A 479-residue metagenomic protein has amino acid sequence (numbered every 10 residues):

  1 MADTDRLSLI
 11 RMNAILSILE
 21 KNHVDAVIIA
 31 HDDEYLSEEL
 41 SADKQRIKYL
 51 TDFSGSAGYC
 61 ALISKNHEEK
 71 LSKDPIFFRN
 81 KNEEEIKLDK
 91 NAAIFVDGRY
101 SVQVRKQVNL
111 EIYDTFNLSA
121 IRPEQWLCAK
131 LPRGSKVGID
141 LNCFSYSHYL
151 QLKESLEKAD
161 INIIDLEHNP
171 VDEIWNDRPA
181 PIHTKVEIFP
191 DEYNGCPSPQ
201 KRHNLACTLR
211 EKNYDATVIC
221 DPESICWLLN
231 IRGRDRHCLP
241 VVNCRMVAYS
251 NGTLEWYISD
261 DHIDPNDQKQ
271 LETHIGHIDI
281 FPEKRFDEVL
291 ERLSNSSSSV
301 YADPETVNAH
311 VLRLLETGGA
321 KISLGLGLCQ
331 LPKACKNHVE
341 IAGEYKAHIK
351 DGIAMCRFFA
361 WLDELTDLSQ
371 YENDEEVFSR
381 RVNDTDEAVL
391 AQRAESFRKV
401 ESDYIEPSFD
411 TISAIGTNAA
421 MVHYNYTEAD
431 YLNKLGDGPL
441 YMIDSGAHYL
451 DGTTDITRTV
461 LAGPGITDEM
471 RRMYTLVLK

Functional and structural regions predicted by a protein language model:
M1-K479: Active-site neighborhoods and metal-handling regions in enzymes and metal-associated proteins
